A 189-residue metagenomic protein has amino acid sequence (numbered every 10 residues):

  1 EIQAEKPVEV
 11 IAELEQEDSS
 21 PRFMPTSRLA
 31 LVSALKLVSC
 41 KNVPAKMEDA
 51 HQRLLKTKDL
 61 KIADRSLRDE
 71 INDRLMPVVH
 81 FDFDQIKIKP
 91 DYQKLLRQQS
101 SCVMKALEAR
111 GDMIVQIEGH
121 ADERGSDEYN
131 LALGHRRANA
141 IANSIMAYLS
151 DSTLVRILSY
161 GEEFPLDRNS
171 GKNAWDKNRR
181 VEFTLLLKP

Functional and structural regions predicted by a protein language model:
I2-I114, K188-P189: Periplasmic peptidoglycan-binding/tethering modules of Gram-negative envelope proteins
I114-H120: Glycine- and acidic-rich phosphate- and metal-coordinating loops
H120-P189: Periplasmic OmpA-like peptidoglycan-binding domain that tethers envelope proteins to the cell wall
